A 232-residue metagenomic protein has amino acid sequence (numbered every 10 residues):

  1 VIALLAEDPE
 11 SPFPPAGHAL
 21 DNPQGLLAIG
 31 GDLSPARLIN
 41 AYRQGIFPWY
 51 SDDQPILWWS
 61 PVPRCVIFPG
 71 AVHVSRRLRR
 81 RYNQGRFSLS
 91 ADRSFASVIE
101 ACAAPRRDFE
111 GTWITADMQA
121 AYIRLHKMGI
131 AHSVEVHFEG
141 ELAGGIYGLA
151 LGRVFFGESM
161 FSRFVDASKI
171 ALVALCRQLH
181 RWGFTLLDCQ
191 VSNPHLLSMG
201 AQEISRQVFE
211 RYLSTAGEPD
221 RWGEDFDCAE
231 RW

Functional and structural regions predicted by a protein language model:
V1-W232: N-acyltransferase acceptor-side catalytic subdomain
